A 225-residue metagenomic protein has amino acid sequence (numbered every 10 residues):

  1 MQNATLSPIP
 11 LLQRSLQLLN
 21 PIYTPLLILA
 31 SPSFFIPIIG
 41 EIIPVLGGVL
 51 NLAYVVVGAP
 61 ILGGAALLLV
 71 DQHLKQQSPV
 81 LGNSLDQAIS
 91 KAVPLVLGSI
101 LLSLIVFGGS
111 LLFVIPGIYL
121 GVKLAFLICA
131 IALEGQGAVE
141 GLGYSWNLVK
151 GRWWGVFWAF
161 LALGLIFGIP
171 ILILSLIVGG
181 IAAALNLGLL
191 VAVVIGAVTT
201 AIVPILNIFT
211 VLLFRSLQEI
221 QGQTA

Functional and structural regions predicted by a protein language model:
M1-A225: Hydrophobic alpha-helical membrane segments
